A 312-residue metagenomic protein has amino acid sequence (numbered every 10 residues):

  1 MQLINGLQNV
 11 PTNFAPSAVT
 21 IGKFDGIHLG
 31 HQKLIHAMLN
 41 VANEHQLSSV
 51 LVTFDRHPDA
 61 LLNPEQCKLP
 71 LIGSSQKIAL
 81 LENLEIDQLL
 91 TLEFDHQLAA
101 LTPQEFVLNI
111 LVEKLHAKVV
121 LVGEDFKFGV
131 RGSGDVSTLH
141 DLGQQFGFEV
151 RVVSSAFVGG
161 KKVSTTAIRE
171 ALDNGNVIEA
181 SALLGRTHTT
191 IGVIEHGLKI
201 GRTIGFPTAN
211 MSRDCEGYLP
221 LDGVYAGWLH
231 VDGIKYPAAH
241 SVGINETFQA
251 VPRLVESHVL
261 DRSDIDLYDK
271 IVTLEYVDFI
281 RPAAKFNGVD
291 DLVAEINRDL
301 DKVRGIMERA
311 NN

Functional and structural regions predicted by a protein language model:
Q2-N9, L69, L90: Short acidic-hydrophobic, aromatic-tinged amphipathic segments that line or gate anion-handling sites
N5, L51, T91, V152-V153: A structural preference for short, hydrophobic beta-strand core positions in alpha/beta folds
P11-G73: N-terminal catalytic cores of NTP/NDP-binding nucleotidyl/phosphoryl-transfer enzymes
H28, L81, V120, A180 (+2 more regions): Residue-level signal for inorganic ion chemistry
A60-E124, F128-F146: N-terminal Rossmann-like or analogous alpha/beta NTP/dinucleotide-binding catalytic cores that position adenine
G143-G243: Glycine-rich, Lys/Arg-enriched anion-binding loops that position phosphate/diphosphate groups for phosphoryl
G197-N312: Phosphate/ribose-recognition catalytic cores of enzymes acting on nucleotide-derived substrates
